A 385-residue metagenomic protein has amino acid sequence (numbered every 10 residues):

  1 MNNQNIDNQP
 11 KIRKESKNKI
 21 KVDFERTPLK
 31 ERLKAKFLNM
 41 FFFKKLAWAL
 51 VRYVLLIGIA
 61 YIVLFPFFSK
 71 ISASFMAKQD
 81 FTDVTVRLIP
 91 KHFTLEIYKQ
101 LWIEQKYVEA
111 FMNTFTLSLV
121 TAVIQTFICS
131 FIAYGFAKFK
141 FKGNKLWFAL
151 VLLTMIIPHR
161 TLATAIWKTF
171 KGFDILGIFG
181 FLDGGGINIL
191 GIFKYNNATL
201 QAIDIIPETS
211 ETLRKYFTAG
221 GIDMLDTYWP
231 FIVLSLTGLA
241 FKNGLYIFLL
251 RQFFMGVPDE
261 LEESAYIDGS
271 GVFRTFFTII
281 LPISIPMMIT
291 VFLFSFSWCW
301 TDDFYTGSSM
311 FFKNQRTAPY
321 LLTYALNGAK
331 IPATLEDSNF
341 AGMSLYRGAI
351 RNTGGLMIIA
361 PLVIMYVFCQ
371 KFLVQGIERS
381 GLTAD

Functional and structural regions predicted by a protein language model:
N2-D385: A hydrophobic, multi-pass inner-membrane permease signature
